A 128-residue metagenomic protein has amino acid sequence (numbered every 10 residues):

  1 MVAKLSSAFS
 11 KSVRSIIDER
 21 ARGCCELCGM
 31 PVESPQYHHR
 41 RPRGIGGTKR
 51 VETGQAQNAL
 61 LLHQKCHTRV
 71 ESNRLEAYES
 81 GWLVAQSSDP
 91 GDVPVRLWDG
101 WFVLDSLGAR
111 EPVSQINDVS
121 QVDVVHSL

Functional and structural regions predicted by a protein language model:
M1-C24, G47-T53: Short, charged surface segments at domain edges that flank catalytic/cofactor-binding sites
G23-C24, Q36, L62: The −1 position to Zn-ligating cysteines in a subset of zinc-ribbon hairpins
C25-P31, H39: Secreted/periplasmic proteins that engage bacterial cell-wall peptidoglycan
M30-E33, G54-S80: Short Cys/His-centered divalent metal-binding micro-motifs
S34-G47: Short recognition patches in nucleic-acid-associated and regulatory proteins
G44-L61, G81-V95: Short microdomains enriched in Cys/His and/or Lys/Arg
W82-L128: Short flanking/linker segments adjacent to small metal-binding domains or redox-active Cys/His motifs
